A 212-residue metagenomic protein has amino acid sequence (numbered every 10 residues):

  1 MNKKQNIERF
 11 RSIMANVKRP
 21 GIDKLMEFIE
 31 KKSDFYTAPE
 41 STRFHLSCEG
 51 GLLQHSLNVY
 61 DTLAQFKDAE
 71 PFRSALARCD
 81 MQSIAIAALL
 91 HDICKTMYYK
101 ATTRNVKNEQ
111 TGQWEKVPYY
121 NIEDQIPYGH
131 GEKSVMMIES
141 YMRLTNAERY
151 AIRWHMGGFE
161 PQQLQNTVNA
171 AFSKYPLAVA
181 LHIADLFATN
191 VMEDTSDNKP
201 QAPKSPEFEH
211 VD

Functional and structural regions predicted by a protein language model:
M1-N108, W114: Acidic/His-rich, divalent-metal-binding segments that scaffold phosphate/diphosphate chemistry
M1-N16, F187-N190, D197-S205: N-terminal leader/capping segments at the start of a protein or of a new domain
A38, E70, V117, K199-S205: Intrinsic-disorder/low-complexity coil detector
F44-C48, L76-P200: Divalent metal-dependent catalytic cores for phosphoryl transfer on phosphate-bearing substrates
E49-L53, P161-Q162, K204-E207: Short amphipathic alpha-helical patches
F208-D212: Short acidic DE-rich linear segments
